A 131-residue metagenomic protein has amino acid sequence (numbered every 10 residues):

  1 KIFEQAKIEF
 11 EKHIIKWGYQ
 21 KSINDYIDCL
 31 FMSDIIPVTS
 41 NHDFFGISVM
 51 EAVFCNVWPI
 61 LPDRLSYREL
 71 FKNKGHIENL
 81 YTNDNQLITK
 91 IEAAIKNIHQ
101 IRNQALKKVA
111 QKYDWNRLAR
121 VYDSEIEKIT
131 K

Functional and structural regions predicted by a protein language model:
I2-K21: Nucleotide-activated donor-binding/catalytic signature segment of Leloir-type glycosyltransferases, i.e., the conserved
Q20-I23, D84: Structural motif corresponding to alpha-helix initiation and N-cap regions
I27, F45, M50-F54, R68-E69: Short alpha-helical segment that forms part of, or immediately flanks, the ligand-binding pocket in carbohydrate-active
I27-S33: Short alpha-helical donor nucleotide-sugar binding micro-motif in glycosyltransferases
N41: Aromatic "clamp/platform" in nucleotide-sugar-dependent glycosyltransferases that forms part of the donor/acceptor
W58-L61: Short hydrophobic beta-strand element within catalytic cores of glycosyltransferases and related nucleotide-activated
R68-A93: Change "using UDP/GDP/dTDP sugars" to "using nucleotide sugars
K96-T130: A charged, aromatic-enriched C-terminal amphipathic alpha-helix characteristic of glycosyltransferases across folds
